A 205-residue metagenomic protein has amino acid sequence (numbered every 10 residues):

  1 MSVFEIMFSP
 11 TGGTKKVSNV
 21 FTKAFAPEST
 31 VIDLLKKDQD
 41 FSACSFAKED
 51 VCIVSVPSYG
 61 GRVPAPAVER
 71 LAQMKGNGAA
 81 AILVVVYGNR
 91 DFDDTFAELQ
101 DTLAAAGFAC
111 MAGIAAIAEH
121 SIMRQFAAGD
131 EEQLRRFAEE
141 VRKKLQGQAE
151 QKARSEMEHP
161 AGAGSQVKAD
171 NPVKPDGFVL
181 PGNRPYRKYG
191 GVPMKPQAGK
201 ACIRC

Functional and structural regions predicted by a protein language model:
S2-K37, F41-G191: FMN-binding flavodoxin-like domain, especially the glycine-rich phosphate-binding loop
K195-C205: Cysteine-centered iron-sulfur cluster-binding motifs in ferredoxin-type domains/subunits of redox enzymes
